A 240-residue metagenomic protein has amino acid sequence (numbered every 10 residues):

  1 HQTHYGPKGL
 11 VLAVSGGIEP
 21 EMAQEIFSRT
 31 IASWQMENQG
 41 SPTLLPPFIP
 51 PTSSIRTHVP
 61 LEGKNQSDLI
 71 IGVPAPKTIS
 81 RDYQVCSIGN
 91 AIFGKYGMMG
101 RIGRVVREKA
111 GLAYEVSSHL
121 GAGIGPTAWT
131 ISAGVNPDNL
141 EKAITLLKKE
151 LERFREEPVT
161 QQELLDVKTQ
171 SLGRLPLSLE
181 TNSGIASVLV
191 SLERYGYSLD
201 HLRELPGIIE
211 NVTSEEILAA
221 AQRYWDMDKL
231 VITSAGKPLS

Functional and structural regions predicted by a protein language model:
H1-K8, E21, R29, S33-S80 (+6 more regions): Non-catalytic beta-strand/loop surface segments
L12, A23-T30, L147-E150: PAPS/PAP-binding and catalytic site of the sulfotransferase fold
V14-G17: Carbohydrate-associated surface elements
E21, K149, L165-S183, S187: Acidic/histidine-enriched segments that form metal/cofactor-coordinating and catalytic pocket/exosite environments
Y83: Double-stranded RNA-binding/processing signature
A133-T160: Extended amphipathic alpha-helical segments enriched in small hydrophobics
G184-S198: Short glycine/proline-rich, acidic loop/turn segments that cap or connect secondary-structure elements
